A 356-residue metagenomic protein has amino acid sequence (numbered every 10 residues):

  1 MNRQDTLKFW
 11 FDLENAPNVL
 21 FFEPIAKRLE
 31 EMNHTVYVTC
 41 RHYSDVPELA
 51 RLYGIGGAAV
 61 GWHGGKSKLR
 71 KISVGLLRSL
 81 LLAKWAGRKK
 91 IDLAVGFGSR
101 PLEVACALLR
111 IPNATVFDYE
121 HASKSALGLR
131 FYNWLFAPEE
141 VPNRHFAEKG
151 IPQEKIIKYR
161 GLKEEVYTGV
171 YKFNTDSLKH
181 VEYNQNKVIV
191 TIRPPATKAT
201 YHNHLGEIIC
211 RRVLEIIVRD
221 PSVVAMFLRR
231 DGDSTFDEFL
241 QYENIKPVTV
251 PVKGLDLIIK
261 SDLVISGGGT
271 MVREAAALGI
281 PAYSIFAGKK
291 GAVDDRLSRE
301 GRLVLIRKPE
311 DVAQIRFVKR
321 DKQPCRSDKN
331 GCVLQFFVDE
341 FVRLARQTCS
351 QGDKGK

Functional and structural regions predicted by a protein language model:
F11-E23, A199-H202: A short, glycine/small-residue-rich beta-strand->loop->alpha-helix junction that serves as a flexible
E30-V74: Conserved nucleotide-sugar phosphate-binding/catalytic loop shared by glycosyltransferases and other
Y53-K66, L214-V248: Catalytic donor nucleotide-activated moiety binding site of glycosyltransferases and closely related
R78-W85, G232-M271: Donor nucleotide-activated moiety binding/catalytic core segment of transferases that use nucleotide-activated donors
A94-A105, T115-V116, L257-D294: A donor-sugar binding/catalytic signature common to diverse glycosyltransferases and related nucleotide-sugar
A114-V116, S125-A137, I258: A conserved, positively charged/aromatic
L135-L205: A nucleotide-sugar donor-handling region in carbohydrate enzymes
P152-Y183, E300-K356: Leloir-type glycosyltransferase catalytic cores
